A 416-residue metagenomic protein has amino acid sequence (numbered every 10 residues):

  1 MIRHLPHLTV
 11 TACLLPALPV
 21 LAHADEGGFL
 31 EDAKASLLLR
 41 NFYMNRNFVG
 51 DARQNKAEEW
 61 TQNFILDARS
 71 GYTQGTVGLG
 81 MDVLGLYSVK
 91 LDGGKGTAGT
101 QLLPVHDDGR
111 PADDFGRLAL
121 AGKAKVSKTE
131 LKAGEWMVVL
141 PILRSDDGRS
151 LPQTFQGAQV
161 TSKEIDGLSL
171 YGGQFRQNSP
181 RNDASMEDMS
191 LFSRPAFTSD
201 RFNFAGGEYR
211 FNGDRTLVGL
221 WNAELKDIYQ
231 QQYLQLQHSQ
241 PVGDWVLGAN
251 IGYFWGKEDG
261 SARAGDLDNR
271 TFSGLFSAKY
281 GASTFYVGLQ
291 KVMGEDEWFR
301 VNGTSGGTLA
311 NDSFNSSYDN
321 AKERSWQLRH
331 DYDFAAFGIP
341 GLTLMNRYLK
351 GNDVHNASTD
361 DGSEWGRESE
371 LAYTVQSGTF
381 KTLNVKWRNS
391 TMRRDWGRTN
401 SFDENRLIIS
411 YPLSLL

Functional and structural regions predicted by a protein language model:
G27-G28, S70-Y72, K123-V126, S162-E164 (+8 more regions): Residue-level signature of outer-membrane beta-barrel architecture
G27-N45, G75-M81: Transmembrane beta-strand segments of Gram-negative outer membrane beta-barrel proteins
E31, E58-F64, D114-L118, P152-Q156 (+7 more regions): Residues that define the transmembrane beta-barrel architecture of outer-membrane proteins
N41-Y43, L131-S145, L170-G172, A205 (+4 more regions): Transmembrane beta-strand segments that form the barrel wall of outer-membrane beta-barrel proteins
A68-G99, D108-D188, Y209, D214 (+1 more regions): Outer membrane beta-barrel
G75-L79, K128-K132, G167-Y171, S179 (+7 more regions): Repeated loop/turn-to-beta-strand initiation elements of outer-membrane beta-barrel proteins
V89, L168-R194, W245-A321, S325 (+1 more regions): Outer-membrane beta-barrel translocator/channel fold
A205, L328, S369-L371, V375 (+1 more regions): Outer-membrane beta-barrel "beta-signal"
